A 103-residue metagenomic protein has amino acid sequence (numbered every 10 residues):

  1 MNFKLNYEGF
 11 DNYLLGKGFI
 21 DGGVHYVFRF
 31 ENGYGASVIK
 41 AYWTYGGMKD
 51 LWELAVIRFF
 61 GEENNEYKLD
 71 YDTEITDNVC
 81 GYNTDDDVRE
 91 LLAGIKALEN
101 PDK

Functional and structural regions predicted by a protein language model:
M1-K103: Catalytic phosphate/metal-binding cores of nucleic-acid and nucleotide-processing enzymes, i.e., regions that mediate
